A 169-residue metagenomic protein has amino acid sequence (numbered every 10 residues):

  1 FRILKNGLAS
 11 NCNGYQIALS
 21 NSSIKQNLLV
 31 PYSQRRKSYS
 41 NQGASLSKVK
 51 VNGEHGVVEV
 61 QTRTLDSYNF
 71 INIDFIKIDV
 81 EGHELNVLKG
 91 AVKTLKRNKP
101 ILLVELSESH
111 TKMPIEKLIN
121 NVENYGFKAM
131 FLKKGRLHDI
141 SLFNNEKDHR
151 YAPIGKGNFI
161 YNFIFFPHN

Functional and structural regions predicted by a protein language model:
F1-N169: Phosphate/nucleotide-binding beta-alpha loop and adjacent structural elements of enzyme active sites
